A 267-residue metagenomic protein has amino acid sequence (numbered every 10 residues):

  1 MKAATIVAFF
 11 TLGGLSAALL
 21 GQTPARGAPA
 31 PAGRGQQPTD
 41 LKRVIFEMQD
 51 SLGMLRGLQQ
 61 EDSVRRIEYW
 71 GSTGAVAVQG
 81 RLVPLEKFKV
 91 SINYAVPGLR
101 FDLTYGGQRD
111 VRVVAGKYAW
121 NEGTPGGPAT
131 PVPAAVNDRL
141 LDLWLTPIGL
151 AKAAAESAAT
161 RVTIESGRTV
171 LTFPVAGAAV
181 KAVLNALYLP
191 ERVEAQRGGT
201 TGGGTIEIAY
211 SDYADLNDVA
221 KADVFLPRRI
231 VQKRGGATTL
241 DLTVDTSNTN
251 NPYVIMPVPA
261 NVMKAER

Functional and structural regions predicted by a protein language model:
M1-T5: Positively charged n-region of N-terminal signal peptides that target proteins for export
V7-A18: Bacterial N-terminal signal peptides
G21, S166-A265: Gly/Pro-enriched, hydrophobic low-complexity segments that function as extracytoplasmic propeptides/linkers
A25, A30-A32, Q36-F46, G53 (+4 more regions): Flexible, processing/modification-adjacent segments and terminal tails in exported/periplasmic/extracellular proteins
G33-Q37, M54-S63, A214-V224: Intrinsically disordered, low-complexity coil segments
T39, R43-F46, D50-G127, A159-T160 (+1 more regions): N-terminal mature ectodomain segment of secretory-pathway/periplasmic proteins
L103-V114, A151-A154, D241-T249, Y253: Short secondary-structure transition/capping segments
G107-V114, T130-A134, D142-W144, R161-V162 (+2 more regions): Noncatalytic linker/hinge segments flanking ATPase motor cores
